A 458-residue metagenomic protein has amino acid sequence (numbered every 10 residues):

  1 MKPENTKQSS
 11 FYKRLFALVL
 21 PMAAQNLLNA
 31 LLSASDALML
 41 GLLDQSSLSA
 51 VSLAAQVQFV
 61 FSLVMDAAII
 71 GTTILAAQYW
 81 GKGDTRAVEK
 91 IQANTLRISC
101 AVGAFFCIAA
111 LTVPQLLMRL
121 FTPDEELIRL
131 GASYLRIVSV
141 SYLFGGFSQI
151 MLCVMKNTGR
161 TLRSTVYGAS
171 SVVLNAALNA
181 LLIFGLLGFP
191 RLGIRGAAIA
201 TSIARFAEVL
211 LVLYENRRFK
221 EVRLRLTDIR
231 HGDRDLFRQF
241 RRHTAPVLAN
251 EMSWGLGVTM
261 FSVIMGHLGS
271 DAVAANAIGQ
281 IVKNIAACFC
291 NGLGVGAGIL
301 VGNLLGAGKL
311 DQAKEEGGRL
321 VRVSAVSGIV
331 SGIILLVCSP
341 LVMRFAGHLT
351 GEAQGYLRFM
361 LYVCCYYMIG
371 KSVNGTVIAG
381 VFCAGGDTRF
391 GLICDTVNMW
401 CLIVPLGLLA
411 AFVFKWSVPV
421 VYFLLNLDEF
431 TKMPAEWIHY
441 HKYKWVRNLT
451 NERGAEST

Functional and structural regions predicted by a protein language model:
M1-V19, A76-S141, P190-A245, V301-Y367 (+1 more regions): Short alpha-helical transmembrane segments in multi-pass integral membrane proteins
T6-L38, L42-L43, Q56-G71, L75 (+6 more regions): N-terminal transmembrane alpha-helices
A17-D36, I137, S171, A204-E208 (+4 more regions): Transmembrane helical elements of multi-pass membrane transporters/channels
A23, L27, L31, S35 (+18 more regions): Generic alpha-helical transmembrane segments of integral inner-membrane proteins, especially permease/transport modules
L27, L31-S49, M118-E125, L181-L192 (+4 more regions): Helix-terminus/linker motif at the lipid-water interface of multi-pass membrane proteins
L40-F59, E125-L130, I194-R195, L236-H243 (+4 more regions): Interfacial/gating helices of multi-pass transporter permease domains
L48-I108, G145-S164, S262, A275-S339 (+1 more regions): Small-residue-rich hydrophobic transmembrane alpha-helices
I69, V138-N157, S164-N175, A197-V212 (+5 more regions): Short runs within selected transmembrane alpha-helices of multi-pass transporters and secretion channels
